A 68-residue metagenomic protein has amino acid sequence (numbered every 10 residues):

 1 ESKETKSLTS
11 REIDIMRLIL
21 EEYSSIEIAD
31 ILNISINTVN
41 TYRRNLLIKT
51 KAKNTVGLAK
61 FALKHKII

Functional and structural regions predicted by a protein language model:
E1-L18: Regulatory hinge/linker segments at domain boundaries that couple sensory/effector modules to output domains
E1-T5, K49-T50, L58-F61: Short, structured secondary-structure boundary patches
K3, S7, S35-V39, H65: A detector of low-complexity, intrinsically disordered, Ser/Thr/Gly/Pro/Ala-rich segments
E12, R44-N45, F61: Hydrophobic alpha-helical segments, especially transmembrane helices and their immediate juxtamembrane helical caps
I19-Y23: Short helix-to-turn junction characteristic of helix-turn-helix DNA-binding domains, especially the helix
S24-G57: Recognition helix of helix-turn-helix DNA-binding domains
F61-I68: Intrinsically disordered, low-complexity basic tails/linkers immediately adjacent to helix-turn-helix/homeobox/MYB/SANT
